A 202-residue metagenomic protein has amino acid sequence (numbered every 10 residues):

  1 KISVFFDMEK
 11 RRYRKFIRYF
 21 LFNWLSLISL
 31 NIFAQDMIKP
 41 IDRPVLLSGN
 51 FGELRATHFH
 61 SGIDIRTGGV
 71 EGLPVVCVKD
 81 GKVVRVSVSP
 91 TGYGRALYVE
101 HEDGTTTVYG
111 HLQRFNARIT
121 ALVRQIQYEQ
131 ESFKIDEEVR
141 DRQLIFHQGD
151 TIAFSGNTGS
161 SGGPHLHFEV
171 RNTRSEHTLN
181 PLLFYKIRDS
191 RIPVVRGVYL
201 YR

Functional and structural regions predicted by a protein language model:
K1-I17: N-terminal secretory signal peptides that target proteins for export/translocation
F6-M8, L21, I32: N-terminal regions of proteins, emphasizing targeting and processing segments when present
R18, F22-S26: Classical Sec-dependent N-terminal signal peptides that target proteins to the secretory pathway
I32-A96, E100-T106, Q113-R118, V139-R142 (+3 more regions): Surface-exposed, glycine-biased beta-strand/turn segments
H101, V170-N172: Residue-level signal for short segments within beta-strands and strand-turn junctions of well-structured beta-sheet
T120-R142: Surface-exposed acidic, glycine/proline-enriched linker/cap segments that occur as 15-30-residue helix-coil
G163-V170: Histidine-centered catalytic micro-motifs
